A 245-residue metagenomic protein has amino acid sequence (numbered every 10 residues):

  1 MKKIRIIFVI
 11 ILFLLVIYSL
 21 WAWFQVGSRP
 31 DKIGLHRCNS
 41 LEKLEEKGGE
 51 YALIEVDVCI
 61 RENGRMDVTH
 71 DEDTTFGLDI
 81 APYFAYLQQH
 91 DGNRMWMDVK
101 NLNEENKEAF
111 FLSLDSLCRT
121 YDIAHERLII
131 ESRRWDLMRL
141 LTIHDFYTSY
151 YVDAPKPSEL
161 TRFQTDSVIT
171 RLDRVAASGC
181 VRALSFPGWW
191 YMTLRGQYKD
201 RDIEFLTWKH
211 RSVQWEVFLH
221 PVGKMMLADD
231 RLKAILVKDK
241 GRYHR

Functional and structural regions predicted by a protein language model:
K2-R245: Phosphate-group recognition and catalysis centered on beta-loop-alpha active-site segments
